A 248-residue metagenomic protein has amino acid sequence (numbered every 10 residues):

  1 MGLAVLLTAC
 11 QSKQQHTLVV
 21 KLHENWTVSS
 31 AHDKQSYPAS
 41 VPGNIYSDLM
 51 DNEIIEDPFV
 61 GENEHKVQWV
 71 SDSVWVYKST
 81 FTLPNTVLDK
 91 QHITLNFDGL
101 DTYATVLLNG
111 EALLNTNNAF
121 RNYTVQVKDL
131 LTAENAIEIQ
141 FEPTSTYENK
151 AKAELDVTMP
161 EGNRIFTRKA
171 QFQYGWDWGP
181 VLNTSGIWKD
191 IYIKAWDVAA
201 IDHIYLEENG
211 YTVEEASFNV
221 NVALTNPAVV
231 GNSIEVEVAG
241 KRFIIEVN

Functional and structural regions predicted by a protein language model:
M1-G2: Sec-dependent signal peptide recognition, specifically the positively charged N-region followed immediately by
L7-A9: C-terminal motif of bacterial Sec signal peptides marking the signal peptidase cleavage site
Q14-H32, D72-A200, N226-A228, K241-F243: Accessory beta-strand-rich segments of carbohydrate-active enzymes
N25-E53, T184: Predominantly extracellular/luminal regions of secreted and cell-surface proteins, especially disulfide-bonded
D57-Q68: Surface-exposed, low-complexity/disordered Ser/Thr/Gly/Pro/Asn-rich loops and linkers
V67-D72, N209-V213: Short, solvent-exposed beta-strand/turn "edge" segments of beta-rich domains on protein surfaces
V106-L108, E215-N248: Beta-strand-rich binding/interaction modules
A195-A228: Surface beta-strand/loop "capping" patches
